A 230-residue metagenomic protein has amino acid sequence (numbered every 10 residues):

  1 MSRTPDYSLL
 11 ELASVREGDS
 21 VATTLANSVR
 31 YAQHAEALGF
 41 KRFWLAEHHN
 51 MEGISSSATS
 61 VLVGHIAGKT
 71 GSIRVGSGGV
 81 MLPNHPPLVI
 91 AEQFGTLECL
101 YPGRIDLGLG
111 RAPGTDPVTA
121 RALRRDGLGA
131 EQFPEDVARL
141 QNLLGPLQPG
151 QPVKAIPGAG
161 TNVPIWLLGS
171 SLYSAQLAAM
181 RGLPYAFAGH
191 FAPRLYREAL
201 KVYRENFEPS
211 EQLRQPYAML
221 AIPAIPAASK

Functional and structural regions predicted by a protein language model:
M1-I73: N-terminal beta1-alpha1-beta2 module of alpha/beta enzyme domains
M1-R3, E36-A37, V63-S72, F94 (+3 more regions): Acidic (Asp/Glu)-rich catalytic clusters
M1-R3, G127-K154, L195-K230: An alpha-helical appendage that flanks or caps ligand/catalytic pockets
S2-V21, P83-G145, Y185, P193: Flexible, glycine-rich active-site loops centered on histidine and acidic residues that chelate a metal or position
Y7-E11, F43-L45, V75-G78, I105-L109 (+3 more regions): Hydrophobic faces of well-ordered beta-strands that scaffold small-molecule active sites in alpha/beta enzyme cores
E11-A26, V80-L88, A159-G169, I225-A227: Active-site mouth loops of central-metabolism enzymes
S28-Q33, S60-G64, A91-G95, P134-Q141 (+2 more regions): Generic structural signal for well-ordered alpha-helices, preferentially at hydrophobic/aromatic core positions
A175, A179-F191, L200: A conserved active-site cap/scaffold subdomain adjacent to cofactor or substrate pockets
